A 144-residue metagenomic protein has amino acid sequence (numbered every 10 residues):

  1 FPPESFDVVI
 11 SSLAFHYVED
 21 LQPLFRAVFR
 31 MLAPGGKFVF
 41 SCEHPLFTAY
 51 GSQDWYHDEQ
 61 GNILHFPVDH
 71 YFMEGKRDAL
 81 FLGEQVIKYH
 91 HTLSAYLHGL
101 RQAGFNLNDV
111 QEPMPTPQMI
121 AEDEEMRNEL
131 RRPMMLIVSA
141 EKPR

Functional and structural regions predicted by a protein language model:
F1-V8: A short acidic, Gly/Pro-enriched loop at the edge of an enzyme's catalytic core that lines a small-molecule cofactor
I10, F40-C42, D109: Hydrophobic residues in well-ordered beta-strands that form the structural core
L13-H16: Short catalytic micro-motifs in class I SAM-dependent methyltransferases
Q22-K37: A short glycine-rich, Lys/Arg-flanked "PGG" loop and its adjoining helix->strand segment in the class I
K37-G75: Conserved class I S-adenosyl-L-methionine
C42-W55, L80-A95: Acceptor-substrate binding/catalytic loop of class I
I63-L80, Q118-L130: Accessory recognition modules or surfaces
A95-R144: C-terminal lobe and adjacent flexible extensions of AdoMet/dcAdoMet transferase-like proteins
